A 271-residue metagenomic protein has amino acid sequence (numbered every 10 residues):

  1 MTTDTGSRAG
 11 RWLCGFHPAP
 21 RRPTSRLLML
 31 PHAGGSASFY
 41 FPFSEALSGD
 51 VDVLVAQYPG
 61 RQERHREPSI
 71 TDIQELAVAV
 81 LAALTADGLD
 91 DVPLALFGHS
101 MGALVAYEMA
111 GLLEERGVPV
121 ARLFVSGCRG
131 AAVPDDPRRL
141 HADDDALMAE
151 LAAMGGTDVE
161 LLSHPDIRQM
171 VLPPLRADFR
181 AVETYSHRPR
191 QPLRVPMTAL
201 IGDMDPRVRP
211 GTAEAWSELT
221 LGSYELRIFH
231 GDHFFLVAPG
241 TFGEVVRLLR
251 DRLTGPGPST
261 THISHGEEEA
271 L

Functional and structural regions predicted by a protein language model:
M1-F97, L104-L271: Domain-scale detector for complete catalytic domains at protein termini or as standalone homologs
